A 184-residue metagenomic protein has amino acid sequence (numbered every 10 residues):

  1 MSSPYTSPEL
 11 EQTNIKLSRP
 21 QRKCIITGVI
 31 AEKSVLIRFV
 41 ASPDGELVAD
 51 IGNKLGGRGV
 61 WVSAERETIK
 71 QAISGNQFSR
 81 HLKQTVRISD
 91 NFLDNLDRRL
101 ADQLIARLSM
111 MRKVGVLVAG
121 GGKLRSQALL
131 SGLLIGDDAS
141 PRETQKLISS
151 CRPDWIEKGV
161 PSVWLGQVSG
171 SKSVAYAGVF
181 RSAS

Functional and structural regions predicted by a protein language model:
M1-Q84: N-terminal cysteine/histidine-rich coordination modules
L17-C24, D90, P141, G159-S162: Amphipathic alpha-helical transducer elements in NTP-driven molecular machines
K23-I26, L129, Q145-D154: Short helix-coil boundary/hinge micro-motifs
G57-G59, V114, L129-G132, S173-A175: Short, surface-exposed beta-edge/turn micro-motifs
E67-R142: Extended interfacial segments that mediate partner engagement and assembly in macromolecular machines
P141-L147, Q167: Nucleotide-binding motor/catalytic cores of P-loop/tubulin-like NTPases across gene-expression machines
R152-S184: Short basic, glycine-rich beta-strand/loop surfaces that mediate nucleic-acid
